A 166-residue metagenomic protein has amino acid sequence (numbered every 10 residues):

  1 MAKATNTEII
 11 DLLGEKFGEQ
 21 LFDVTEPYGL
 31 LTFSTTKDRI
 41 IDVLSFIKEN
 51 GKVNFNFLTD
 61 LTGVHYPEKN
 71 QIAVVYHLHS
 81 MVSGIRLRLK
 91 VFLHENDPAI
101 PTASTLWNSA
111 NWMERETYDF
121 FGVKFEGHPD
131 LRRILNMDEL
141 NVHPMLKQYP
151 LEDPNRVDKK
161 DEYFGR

Functional and structural regions predicted by a protein language model:
M1-R166: Terminal low-complexity/charged segments
